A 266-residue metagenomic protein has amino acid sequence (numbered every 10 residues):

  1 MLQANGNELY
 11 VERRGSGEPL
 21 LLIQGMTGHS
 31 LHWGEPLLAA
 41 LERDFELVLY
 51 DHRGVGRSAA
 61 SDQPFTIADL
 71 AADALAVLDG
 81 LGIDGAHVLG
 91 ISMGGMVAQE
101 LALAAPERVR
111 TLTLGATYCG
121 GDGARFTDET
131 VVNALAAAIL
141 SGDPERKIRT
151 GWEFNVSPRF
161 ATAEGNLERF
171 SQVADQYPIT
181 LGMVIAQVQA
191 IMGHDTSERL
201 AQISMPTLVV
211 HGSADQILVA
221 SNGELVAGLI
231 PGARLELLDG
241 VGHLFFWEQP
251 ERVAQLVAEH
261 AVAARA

Functional and structural regions predicted by a protein language model:
A4-A59: Conserved HGGG/HGGXW glycine-rich cap/lid loop of the alpha/beta-hydrolase fold
V48-L49, R53-L89, Q255: Active-site loop/oxyanion-hole signature of alpha/beta-hydrolase fold enzymes
G90, G94, A98: Gly/Ala-rich beta-loop-alpha elbow adjacent to hydrolase catalytic centers
Q99, L103, R110-S141: Flexible "cap/lid" loop of the alpha/beta hydrolase fold
P144-M192, E198-R199: Conserved alpha/beta-hydrolase catalytic His-Asp/Glu region
I203, V209-H211: Short beta-strand/loop motif that positions the catalytic acidic residue of the alpha/beta-hydrolase fold
A214-L218: Acidic catalytic loop of the alpha/beta-hydrolase fold
A233-A266: Catalytic active-site module of serine/aspartate enzymes centered on a nucleophile-bearing elbow/loop
